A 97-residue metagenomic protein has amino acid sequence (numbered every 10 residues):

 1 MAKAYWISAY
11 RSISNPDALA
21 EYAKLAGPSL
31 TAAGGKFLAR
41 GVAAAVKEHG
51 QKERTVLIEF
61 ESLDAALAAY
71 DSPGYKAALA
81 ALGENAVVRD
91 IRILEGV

Functional and structural regions predicted by a protein language model:
M1-T55, F60-D71, L94-V97: Short S/T/G/P-rich N-terminal loop/turn motif that feeds into the first structured element of a domain
L63-R92: C-terminal structural segments of small proteins and small subunits
